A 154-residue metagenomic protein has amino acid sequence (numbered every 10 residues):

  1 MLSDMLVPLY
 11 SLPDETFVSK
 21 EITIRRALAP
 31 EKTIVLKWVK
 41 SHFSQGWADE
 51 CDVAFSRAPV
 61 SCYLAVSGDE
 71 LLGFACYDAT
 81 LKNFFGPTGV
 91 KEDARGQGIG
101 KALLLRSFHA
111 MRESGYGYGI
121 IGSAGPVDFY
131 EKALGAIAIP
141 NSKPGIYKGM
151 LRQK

Functional and structural regions predicted by a protein language model:
M1-V18, S123, G135, P144-Y147: Acyl-donor-binding surface of acyltransferase catalytic domains
T23-I34: A short beta-loop-alpha structural element at the N-terminal edge of CoA-dependent acyl/N-acetyltransferase catalytic
K40-E92: A conserved beta-strand-loop-helix scaffold within acyl/acetyltransferase catalytic domains
F85, G119-S123: Conserved hydrophobic beta-strand within the GNAT/NAT acetyltransferase core sheet that lines the active-site cleft
V90, G96-H109, K132: Conserved acetyl-CoA-binding loop-helix of GNAT-fold acetyltransferases
K101, E113, A124-G149: Conserved active-site alpha-helix within GNAT-family acetyltransferase domains
